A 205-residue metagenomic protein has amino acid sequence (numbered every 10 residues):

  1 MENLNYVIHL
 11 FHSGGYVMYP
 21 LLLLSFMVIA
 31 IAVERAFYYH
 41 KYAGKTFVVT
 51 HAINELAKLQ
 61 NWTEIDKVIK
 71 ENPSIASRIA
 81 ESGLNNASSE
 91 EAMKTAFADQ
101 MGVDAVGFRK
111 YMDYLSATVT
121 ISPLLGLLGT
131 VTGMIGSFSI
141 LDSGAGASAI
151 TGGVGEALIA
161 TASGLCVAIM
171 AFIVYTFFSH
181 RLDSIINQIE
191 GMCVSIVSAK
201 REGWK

Functional and structural regions predicted by a protein language model:
M1-V48: Hydrophobic membrane-targeting segments
G15, I29, I65, A80 (+3 more regions): Residue-level signature of catalytic and energy-coupling elements of molecular machines, predominantly ATP/GTP-dependent
M18-I31, S116-P123, V167-A171: Alpha-helical transmembrane segments of integral membrane proteins
A30-H40, I135-F138, I173, F177: Structural signature of transmembrane alpha-helix termini at the membrane-water interface
G44-L128, T132-L141, F177-K205: Predominantly long cytosolic amphipathic alpha-helical stalk/bundle segments
S139-T151: Membrane-interfacial helix-loop-helix connectors in multipass membrane proteins
S148, G152-Y175, S179: Pore-lining and gate-forming transmembrane alpha-helices of multi-pass membrane transport proteins
